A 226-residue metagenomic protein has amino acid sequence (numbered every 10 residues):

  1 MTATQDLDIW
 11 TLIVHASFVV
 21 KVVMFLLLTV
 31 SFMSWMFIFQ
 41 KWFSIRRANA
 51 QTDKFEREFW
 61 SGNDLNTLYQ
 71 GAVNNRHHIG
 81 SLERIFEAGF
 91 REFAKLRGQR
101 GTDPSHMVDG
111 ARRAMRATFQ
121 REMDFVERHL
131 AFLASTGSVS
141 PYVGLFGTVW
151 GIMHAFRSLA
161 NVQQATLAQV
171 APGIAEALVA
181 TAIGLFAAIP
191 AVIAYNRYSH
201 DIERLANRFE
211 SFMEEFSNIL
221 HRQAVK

Functional and structural regions predicted by a protein language model:
M1-R57: Hydrophobic membrane-targeting segments
V14, F18, M24, R128-A131 (+3 more regions): Internal alpha-helical transmembrane segments of multi-pass membrane proteins, especially GPCRs
V23-M33, S140-V143, G147-W150, L185: Residue-level signal for the membrane-embedded core of alpha-helical transmembrane segments, especially mid-helix
L27-V30, V192, N196: Alpha-helical transmembrane segments of multi-pass membrane proteins
A50-V143, I152-T166, I193-K226: Predominantly long cytosolic amphipathic alpha-helical stalk/bundle segments
Q163-A177: Hydrophobic alpha-helical transmembrane segments and adjacent short intramembrane/lumenal linkers of inner/organellar
A177-I193: Hydrophobic alpha-helical transmembrane segments of polytopic membrane proteins
